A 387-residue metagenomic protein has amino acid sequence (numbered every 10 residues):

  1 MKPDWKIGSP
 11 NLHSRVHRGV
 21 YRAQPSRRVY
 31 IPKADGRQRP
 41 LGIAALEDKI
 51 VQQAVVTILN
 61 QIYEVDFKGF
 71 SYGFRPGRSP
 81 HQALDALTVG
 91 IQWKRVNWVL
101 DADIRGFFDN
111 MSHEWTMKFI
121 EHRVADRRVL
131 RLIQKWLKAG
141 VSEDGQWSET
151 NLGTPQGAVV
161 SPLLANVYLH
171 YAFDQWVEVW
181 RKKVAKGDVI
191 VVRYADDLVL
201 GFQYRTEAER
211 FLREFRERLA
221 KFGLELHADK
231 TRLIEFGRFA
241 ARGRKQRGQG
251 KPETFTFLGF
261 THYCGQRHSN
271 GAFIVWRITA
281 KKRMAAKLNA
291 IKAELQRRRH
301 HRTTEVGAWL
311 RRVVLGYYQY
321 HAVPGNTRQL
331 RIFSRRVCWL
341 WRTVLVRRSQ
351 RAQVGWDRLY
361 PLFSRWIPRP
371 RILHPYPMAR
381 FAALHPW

Functional and structural regions predicted by a protein language model:
M1-W387: Non-catalytic terminal/accessory segments
